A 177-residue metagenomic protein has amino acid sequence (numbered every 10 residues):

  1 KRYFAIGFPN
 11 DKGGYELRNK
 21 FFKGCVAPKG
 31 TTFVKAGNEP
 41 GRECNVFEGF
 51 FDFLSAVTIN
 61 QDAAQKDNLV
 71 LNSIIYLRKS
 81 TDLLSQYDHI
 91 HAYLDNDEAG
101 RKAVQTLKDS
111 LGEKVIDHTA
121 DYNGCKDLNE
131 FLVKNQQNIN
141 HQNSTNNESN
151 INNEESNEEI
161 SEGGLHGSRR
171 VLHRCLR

Functional and structural regions predicted by a protein language model:
K1-L83: Phosphate-handling DNA/RNA-contact segment within nucleic-acid enzymes
T58-L176: TOPRIM fold recognition
